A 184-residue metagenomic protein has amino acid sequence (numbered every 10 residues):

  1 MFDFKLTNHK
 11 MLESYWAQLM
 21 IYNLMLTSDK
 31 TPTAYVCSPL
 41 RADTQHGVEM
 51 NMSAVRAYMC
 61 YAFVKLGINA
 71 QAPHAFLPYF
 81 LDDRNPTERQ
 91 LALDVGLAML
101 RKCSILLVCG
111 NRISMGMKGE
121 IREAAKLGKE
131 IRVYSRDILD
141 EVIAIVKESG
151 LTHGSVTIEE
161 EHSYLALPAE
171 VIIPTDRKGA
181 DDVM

Functional and structural regions predicted by a protein language model:
M1-M184: Conserved catalytic or regulatory cores that recognize and/or transform ribose-phosphate-containing ligands
